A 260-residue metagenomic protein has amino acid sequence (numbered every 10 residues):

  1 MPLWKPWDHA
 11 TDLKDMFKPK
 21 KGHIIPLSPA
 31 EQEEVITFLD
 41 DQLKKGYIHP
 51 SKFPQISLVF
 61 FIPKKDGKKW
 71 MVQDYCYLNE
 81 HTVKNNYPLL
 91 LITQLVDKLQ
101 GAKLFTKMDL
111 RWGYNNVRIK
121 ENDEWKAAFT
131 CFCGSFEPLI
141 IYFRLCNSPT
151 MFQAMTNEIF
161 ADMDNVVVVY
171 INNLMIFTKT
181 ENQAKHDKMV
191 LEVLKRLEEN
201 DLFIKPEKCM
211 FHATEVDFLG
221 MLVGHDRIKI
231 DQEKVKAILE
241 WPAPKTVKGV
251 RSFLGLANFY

Functional and structural regions predicted by a protein language model:
M1-Y260: Retroelement reverse transcriptase polymerase core
